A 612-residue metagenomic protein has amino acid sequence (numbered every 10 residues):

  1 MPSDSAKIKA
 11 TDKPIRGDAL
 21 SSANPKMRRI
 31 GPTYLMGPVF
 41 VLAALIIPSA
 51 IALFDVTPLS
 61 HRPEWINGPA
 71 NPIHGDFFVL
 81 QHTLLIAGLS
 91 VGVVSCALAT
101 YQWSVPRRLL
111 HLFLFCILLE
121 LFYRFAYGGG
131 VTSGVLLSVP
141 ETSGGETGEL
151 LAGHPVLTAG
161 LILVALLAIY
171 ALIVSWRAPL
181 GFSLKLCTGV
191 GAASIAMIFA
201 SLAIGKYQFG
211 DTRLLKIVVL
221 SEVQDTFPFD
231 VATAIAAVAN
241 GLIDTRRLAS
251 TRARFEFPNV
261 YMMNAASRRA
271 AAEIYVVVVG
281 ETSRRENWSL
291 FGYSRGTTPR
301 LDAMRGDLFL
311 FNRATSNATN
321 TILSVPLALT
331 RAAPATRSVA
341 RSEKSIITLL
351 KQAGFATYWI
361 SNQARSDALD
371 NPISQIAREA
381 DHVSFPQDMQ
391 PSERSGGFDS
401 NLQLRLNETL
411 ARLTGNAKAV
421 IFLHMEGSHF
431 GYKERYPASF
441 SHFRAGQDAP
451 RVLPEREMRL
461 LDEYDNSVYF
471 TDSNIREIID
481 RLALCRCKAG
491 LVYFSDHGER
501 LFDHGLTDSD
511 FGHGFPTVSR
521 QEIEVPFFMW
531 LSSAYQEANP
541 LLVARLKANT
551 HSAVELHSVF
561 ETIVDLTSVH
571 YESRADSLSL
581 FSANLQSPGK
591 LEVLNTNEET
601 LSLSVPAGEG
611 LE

Functional and structural regions predicted by a protein language model:
P2-I8, D12-V223: Transmembrane and membrane-interface helices of multi-pass, inner-membrane envelope-modifying transferases
I204-V277, T282-R451, E524, E555-A583: Active-site-proximal alpha/beta segments of enzymes that process anionic O-linked groups
V276, S467-G512, F560, V564: Metal-dependent active-site segment of extracytoplasmic phospho-/sulfohydrolases and closely related
R295-G296, C487-K488, V492-N539, D576: Histidine-centered active-site microenvironments of extracellular/periplasmic hydrolases and transferases
R337-K344, M458-Y469, F515-V525, Q536-I563 (+1 more regions): A short beta-strand-to-alpha-helix junction
L404-L410, Q447-L491, M529, T550: A long, amphipathic alpha-helix that forms part of the scaffold/cap immediately adjacent to metal-dependent active
A438-R459, D508-F511, A534-V543: Flexible internal linker/loop segments at domain or repeat junctions
E561, T567, Y571-E612: Phosphate/adenylate-binding glycine loop and adjacent helical scaffold
